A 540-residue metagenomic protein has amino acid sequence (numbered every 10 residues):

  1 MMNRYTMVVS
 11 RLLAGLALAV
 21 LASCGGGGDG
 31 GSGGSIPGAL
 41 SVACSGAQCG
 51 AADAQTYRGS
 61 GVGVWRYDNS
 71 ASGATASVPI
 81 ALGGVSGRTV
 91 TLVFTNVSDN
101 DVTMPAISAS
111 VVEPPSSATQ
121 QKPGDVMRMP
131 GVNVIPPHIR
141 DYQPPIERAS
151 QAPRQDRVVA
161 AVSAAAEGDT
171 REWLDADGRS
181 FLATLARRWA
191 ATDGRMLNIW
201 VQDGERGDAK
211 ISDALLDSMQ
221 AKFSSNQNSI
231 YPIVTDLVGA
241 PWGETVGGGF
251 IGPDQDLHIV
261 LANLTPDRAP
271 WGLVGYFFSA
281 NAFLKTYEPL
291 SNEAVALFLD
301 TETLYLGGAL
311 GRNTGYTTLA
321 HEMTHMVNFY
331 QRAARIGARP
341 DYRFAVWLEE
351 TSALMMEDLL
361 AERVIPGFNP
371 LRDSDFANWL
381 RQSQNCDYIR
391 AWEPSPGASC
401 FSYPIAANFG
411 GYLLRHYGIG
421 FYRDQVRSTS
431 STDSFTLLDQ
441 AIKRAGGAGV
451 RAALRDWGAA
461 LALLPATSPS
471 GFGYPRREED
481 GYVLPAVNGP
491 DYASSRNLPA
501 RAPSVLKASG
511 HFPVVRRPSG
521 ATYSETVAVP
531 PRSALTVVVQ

Functional and structural regions predicted by a protein language model:
M2-L13: Bacterial N-terminal signal peptides that target proteins for export
V20-S23: C-terminal motif of bacterial Sec signal peptides marking the signal peptidase cleavage site
G25-G28: Bacterial signal peptide processing site
G33-G252, V514, L535-Q540: N-terminal module-boundary/linker segments of secreted carbohydrate-active enzymes
G33-T75, A81-G83, T432-Q540: Beta/coil-rich, acidic/histidine-enriched accessory regions frequently appended to metallopeptidases
R195-A345, S352, R363: Juxtacatalytic substrate-recognition/specificity segment
F283-S291, A296, I336-R339, P370 (+3 more regions): Surface-exposed intrinsically disordered loops and tails
A334-A406, H416, T429-L464: Acidic/His/Gly-enriched intrinsically disordered linker/tail segments that often contain short helix/coil "MoRF-like"
